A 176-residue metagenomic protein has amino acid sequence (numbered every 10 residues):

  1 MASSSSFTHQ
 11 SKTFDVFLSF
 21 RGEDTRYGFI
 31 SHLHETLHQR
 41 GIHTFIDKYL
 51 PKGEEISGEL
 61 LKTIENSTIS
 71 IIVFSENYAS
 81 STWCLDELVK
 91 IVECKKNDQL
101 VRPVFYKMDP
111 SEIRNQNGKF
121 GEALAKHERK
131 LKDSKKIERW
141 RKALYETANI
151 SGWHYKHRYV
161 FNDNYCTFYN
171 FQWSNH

Functional and structural regions predicted by a protein language model:
M1-H176: Intracellular innate-immunity NLR/STAND receptor architecture
